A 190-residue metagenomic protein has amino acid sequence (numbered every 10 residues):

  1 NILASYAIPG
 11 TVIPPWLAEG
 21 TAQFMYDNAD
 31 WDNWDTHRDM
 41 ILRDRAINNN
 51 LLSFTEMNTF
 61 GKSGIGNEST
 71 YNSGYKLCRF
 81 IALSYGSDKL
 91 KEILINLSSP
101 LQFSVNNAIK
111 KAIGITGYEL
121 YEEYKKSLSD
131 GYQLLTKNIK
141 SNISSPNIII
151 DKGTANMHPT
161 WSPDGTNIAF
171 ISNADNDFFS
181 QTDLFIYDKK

Functional and structural regions predicted by a protein language model:
N1-K91, I95-I143, N147: Acidic/His/Gly-enriched intrinsically disordered linker/tail segments that often contain short helix/coil "MoRF-like"
D35, S84, D151-N156, I171-L184: A flexible loop/linker signature enriched in serine peptidases of the S9 family
S145-I150, K190: A short beta-strand motif characteristic of beta-propeller blades
G165-A169: Hydrophobic beta-strand positions that form the internal "hydrophobic ladder" of WD40/Gbeta-like beta-propeller blades
